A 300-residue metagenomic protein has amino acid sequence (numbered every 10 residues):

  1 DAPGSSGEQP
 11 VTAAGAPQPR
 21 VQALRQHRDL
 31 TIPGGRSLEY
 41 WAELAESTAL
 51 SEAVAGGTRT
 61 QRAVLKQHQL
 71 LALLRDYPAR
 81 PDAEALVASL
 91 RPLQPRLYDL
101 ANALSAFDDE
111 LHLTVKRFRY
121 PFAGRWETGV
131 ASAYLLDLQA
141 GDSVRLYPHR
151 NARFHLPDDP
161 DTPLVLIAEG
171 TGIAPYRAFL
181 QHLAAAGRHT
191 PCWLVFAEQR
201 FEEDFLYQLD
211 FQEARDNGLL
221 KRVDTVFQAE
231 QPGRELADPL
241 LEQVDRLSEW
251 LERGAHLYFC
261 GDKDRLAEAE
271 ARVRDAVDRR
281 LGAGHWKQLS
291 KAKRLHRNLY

Functional and structural regions predicted by a protein language model:
D1-Y300: FNR-like FAD-binding dehydrogenase module
